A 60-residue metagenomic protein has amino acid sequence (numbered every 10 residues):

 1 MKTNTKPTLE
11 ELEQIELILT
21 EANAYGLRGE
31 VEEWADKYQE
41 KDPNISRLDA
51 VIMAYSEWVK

Functional and structural regions predicted by a protein language model:
K2-K60: C-terminal alpha-helical interaction appendages
